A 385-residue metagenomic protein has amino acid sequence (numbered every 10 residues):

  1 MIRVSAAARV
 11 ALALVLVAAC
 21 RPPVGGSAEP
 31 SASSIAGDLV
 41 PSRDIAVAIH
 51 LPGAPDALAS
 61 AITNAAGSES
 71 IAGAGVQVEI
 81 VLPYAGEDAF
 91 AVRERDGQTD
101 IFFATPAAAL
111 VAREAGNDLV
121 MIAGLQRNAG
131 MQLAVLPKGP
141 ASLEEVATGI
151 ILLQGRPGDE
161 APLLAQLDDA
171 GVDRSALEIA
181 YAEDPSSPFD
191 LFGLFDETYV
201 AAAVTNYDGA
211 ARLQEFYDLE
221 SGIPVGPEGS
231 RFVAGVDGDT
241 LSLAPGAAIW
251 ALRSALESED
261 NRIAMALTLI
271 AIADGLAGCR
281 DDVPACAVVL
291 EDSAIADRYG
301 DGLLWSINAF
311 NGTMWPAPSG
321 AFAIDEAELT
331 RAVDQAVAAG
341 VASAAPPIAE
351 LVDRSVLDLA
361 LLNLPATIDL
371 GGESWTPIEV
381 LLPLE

Functional and structural regions predicted by a protein language model:
M1-V10: Bacterial N-terminal signal peptides that target proteins for export
R9-A19: Bacterial N-terminal signal peptides
C20-A28: Bacterial lipoprotein signal-peptidase II cleavage site
P22, E79, D281: Metal-dependent nuclease catalytic core centered on acidic motifs
A32-E197, A201-Y207, P224-G235, P383-L384: Short, glycine-/small- and polar/acidic-enriched structural segments that line small-molecule recognition paths
S187-I295: Pocket-lining segment of extracytoplasmic ligand-binding domains
E259-A344: Secondary-structure end/capping motifs
V333-E385: Conserved C-terminal helix/tail region of periplasmic/extracytoplasmic solute-binding proteins
